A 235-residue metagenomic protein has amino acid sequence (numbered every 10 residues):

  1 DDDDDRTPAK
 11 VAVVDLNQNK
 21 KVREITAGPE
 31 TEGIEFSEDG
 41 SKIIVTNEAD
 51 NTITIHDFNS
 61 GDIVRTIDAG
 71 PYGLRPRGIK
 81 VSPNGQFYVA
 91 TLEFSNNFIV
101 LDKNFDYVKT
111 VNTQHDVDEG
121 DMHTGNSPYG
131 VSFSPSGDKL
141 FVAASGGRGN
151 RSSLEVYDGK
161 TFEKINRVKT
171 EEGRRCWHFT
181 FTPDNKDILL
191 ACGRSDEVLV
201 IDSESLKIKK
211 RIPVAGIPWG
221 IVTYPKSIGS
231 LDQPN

Functional and structural regions predicted by a protein language model:
D1-N235: Predominantly soluble domains enriched in secretory-pathway, periplasmic, or organellar proteins
